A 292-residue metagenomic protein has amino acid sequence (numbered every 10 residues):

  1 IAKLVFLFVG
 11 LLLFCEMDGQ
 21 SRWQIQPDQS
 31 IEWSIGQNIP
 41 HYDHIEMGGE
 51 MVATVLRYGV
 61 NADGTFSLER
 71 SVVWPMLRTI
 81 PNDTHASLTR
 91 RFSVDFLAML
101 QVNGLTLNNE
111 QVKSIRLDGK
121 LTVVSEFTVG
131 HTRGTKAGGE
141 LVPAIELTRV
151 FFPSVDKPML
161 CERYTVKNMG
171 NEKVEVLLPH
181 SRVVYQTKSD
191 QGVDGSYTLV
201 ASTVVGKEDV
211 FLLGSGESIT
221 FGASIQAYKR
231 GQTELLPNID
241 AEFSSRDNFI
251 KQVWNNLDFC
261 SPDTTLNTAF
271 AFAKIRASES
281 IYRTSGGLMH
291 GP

Functional and structural regions predicted by a protein language model:
I1-S21: Bacterial Sec-dependent N-terminal signal peptides
K3, R149, R246, K274-R276: Basic side chains
G10, F14, N255-D258, T264 (+1 more regions): Intrinsic disorder/low-complexity segments
E16-G19, L160, R276, H290: Generic hydrophobic/packing signal
G19-A269: Terminal accessory carbohydrate-recognition/targeting modules of carbohydrate-active enzymes
H131, C260-P292: Extended glycan-interaction surfaces of carbohydrate-active proteins
